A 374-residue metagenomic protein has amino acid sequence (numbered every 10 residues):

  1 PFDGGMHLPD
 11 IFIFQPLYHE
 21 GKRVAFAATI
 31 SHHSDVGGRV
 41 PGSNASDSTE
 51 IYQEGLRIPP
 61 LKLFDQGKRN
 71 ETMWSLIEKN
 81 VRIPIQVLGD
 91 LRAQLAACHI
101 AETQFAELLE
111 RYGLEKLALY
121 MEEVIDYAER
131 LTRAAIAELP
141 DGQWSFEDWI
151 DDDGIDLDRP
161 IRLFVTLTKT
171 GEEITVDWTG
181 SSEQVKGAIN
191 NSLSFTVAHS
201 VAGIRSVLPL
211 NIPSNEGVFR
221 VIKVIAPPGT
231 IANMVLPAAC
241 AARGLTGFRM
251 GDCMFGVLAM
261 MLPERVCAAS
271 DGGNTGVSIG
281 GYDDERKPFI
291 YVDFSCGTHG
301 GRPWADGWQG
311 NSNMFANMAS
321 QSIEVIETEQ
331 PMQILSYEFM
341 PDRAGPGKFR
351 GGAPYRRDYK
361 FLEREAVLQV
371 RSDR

Functional and structural regions predicted by a protein language model:
P1-R374: Glycine/proline-enriched, intrinsically flexible loops and inter-domain linkers
